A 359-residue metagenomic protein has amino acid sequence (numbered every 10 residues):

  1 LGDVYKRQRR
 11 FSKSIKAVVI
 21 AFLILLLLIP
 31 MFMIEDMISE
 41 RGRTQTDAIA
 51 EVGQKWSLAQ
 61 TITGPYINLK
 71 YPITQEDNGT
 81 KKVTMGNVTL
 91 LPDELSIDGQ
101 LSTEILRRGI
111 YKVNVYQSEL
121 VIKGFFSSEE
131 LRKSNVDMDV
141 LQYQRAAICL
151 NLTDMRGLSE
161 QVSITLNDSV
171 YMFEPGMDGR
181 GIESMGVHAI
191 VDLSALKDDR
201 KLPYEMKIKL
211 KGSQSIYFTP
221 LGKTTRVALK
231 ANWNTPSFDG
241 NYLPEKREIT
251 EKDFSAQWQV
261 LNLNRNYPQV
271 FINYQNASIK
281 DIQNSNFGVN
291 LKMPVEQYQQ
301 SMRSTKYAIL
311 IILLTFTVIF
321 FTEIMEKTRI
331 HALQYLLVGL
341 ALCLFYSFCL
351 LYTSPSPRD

Functional and structural regions predicted by a protein language model:
L1-Q8, Y352-D359: Conserved small/polar residues in nucleotide/adenosyl-binding loops
R10-D36: Hydrophobic alpha-helical transmembrane signal-anchor segments
S14-V18, R107-N114, Q300-Y307: Membrane-entry segments of alpha-helical transmembrane domains in multi-pass membrane proteins
D36-K55: Alpha-helical transmembrane signal-anchor/signal-peptide segments
D47, Q54, G64, N68 (+1 more regions): Soluble non-transmembrane domains of integral membrane proteins
K280-S354, R358: Transmembrane alpha-helical segments that form the functional core of multipass membrane systems
